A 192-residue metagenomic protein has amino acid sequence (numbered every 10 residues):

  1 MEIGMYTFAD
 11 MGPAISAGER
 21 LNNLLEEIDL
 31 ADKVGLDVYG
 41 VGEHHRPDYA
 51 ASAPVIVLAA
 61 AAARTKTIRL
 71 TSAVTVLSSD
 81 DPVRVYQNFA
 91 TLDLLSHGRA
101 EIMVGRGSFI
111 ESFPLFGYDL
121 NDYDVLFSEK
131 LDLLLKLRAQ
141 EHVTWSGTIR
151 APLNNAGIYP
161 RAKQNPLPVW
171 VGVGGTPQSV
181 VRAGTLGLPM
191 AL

Functional and structural regions predicted by a protein language model:
M1-T71, L167: N-terminal beta1-alpha1-beta2 module of alpha/beta enzyme domains
G4, G40, M103, A191-L192: Conserved beta-strand positions in the central sheet of alpha/beta enzyme cores
M11, V74-S79: The substrate-binding groove and active-site-proximal loops of carbohydrate-active enzymes, especially glycoside
D37, L188-P189: Receiver (REC) domain switch/active-site residues of two-component response regulators
G42, A73, M103-G105: Structural motif
Y49-A53, L77, R84: Generic, well-ordered alpha-helical segments
R69-T71, E101, M190-L192: Short hydrophobic alpha-helical runs that function as membrane-insertion/retention elements
S78-L188: Internal, glycine-rich beta/alpha segment that forms the wall or movable "lid" of small-molecule/cofactor binding
